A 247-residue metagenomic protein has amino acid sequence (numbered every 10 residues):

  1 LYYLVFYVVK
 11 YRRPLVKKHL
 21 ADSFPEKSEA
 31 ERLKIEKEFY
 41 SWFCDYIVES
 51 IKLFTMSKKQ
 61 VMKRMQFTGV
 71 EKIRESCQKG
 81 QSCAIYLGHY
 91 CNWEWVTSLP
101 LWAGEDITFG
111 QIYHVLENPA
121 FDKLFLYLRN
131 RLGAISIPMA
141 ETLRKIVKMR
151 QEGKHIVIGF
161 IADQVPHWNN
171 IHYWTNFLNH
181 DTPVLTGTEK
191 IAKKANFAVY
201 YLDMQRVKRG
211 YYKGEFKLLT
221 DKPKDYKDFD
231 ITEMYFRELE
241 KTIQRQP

Functional and structural regions predicted by a protein language model:
L1-L87, N92-W93, D122-Y127, G133-A134: Membrane-anchoring hydrophobic helices of lipid-metabolizing enzymes
V5, V61, Y113-H114, N176-F177 (+1 more regions): A generic structural signal for short
V8, R64-M65, E117, P138 (+2 more regions): Residues that cap or flank secondary-structure elements
K17-K18, T97, L126, H172 (+2 more regions): Short glycine-/small-residue-rich flexible loop motifs, especially phosphate/cofactor-binding loops
A30, K34-K37, E75, W102 (+2 more regions): Non-catalytic C-terminal accessory region of glycerolipid acyltransferases and related lyso-lipid remodeling enzymes
K79-E141, H167-F177: Catalytic core of membrane glycerolipid acyltransferases/transacylases, capturing the structured, soluble-facing
